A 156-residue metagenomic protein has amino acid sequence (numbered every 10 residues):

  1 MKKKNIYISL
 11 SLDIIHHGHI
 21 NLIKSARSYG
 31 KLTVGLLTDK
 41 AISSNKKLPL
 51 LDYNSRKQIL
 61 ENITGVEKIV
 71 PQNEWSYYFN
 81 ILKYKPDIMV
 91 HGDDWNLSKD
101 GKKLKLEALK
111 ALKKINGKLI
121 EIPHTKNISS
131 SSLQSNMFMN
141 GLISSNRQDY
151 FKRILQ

Functional and structural regions predicted by a protein language model:
M1-Q156: Nucleotidyltransferase catalytic core that binds NTPs
